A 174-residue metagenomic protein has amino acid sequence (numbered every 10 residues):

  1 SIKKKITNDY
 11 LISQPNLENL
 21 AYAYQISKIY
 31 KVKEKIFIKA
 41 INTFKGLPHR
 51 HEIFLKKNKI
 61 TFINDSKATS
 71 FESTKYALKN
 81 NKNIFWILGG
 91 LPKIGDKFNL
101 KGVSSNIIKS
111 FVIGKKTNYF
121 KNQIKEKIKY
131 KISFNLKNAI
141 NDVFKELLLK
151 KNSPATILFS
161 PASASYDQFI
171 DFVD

Functional and structural regions predicted by a protein language model:
S1-I6, I53: Acidic-glycine-rich active-site phosphate/pyrophosphate-binding loop
D9-I107: Nucleotide phosphate-binding/pyrophosphate-handling subdomain across enzymes that bind or process nucleotide phosphates
Y30, I132-S133, Q168: A structural signal for short, well-ordered beta-strand elements
S70, N135-A139, D171: Alpha-helix N-cap recognition
S73, Y119-F120, Q168: Phosphate- and divalent-cation-binding pockets in alpha/beta enzyme and binding domains that engage nucleotide-derived
K97-A155: C-terminal helical cap/extension that packs against the catalytic core of soluble nucleotide-cofactor enzymes
I157-A162: Short beta-strands and strand-loop turn motifs
Y166-V173: Glycine/threonine-rich flexible loop motifs
